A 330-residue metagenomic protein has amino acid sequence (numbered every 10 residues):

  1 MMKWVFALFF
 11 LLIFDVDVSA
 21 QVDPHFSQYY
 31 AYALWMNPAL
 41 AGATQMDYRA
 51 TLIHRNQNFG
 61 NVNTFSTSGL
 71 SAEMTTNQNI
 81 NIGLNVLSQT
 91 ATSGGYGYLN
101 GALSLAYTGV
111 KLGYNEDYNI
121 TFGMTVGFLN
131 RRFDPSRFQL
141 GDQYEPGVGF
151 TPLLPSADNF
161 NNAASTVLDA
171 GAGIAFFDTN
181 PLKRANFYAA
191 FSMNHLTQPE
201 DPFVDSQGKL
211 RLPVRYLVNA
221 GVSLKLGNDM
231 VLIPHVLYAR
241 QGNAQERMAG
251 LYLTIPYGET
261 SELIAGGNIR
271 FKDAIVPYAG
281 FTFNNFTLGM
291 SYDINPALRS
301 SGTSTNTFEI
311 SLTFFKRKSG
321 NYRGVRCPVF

Functional and structural regions predicted by a protein language model:
M1-V5, K111-G113: Positively charged n-region of N-terminal signal peptides that target proteins for export
W4, F14-A20: Sec/Tat signal peptide C-region and signal peptidase I cleavage site
Q21-F330: Subset of outer-membrane beta-barrel
